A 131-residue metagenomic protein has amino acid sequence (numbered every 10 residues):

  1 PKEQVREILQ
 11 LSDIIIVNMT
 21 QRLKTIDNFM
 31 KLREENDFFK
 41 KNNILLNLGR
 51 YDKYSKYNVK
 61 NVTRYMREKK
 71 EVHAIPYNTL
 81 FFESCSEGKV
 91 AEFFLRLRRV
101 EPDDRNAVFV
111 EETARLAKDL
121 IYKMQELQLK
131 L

Functional and structural regions predicted by a protein language model:
P1-V5: Switch II (G3) loop of P-loop NTPases
L11-F29, Y51-Y54: Conserved Switch II/interswitch segment of TRAFAC-class P-loop GTPases
I15-T20, K40-K41, E71: Short hydrophobic/aromatic-enriched beta-strand-loop microsegments
I26-K40: Amphipathic helical hotspot of TIR/SEFIR-family domains
K41-L131: C-terminal lobe/tail of nucleotide-utilizing enzymes
